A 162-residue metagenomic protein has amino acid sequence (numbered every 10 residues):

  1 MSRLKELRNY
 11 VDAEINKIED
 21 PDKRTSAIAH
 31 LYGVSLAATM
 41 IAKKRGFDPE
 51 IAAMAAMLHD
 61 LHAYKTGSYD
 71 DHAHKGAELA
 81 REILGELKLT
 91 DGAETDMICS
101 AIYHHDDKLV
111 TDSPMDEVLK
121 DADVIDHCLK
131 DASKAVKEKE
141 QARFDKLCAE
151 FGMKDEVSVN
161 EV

Functional and structural regions predicted by a protein language model:
M1-E6, E19-F47, L58, E86-L89 (+1 more regions): Divalent metal-dependent phosphate-bond-processing catalytic cores, especially two-metal-ion Mg2+/Mn2+ enzymes that act
L4-D12, S35, H74-R81, C99: An amphipathic alpha-helix signature
V11, V34, A52, I98-I102 (+1 more regions): Hydrophobic aliphatic residue packing
T25-A29, A52, G67-D71, A93 (+1 more regions): Residues at secondary-structure transition points
I28-Y32, G76-E78, G92-T95, A101-I102: Short linear motifs at secondary-structure transitions and domain/linker junctions
P49-G67, H72, G76, M97-D106: His-Asp-centered metal-binding catalytic motifs of divalent-metal-dependent phosphohydrolases/nucleases
G67-D71, A77-G85, L89-G92: A contiguous binding-surface segment within folded domains or other stable secondary-structure elements
